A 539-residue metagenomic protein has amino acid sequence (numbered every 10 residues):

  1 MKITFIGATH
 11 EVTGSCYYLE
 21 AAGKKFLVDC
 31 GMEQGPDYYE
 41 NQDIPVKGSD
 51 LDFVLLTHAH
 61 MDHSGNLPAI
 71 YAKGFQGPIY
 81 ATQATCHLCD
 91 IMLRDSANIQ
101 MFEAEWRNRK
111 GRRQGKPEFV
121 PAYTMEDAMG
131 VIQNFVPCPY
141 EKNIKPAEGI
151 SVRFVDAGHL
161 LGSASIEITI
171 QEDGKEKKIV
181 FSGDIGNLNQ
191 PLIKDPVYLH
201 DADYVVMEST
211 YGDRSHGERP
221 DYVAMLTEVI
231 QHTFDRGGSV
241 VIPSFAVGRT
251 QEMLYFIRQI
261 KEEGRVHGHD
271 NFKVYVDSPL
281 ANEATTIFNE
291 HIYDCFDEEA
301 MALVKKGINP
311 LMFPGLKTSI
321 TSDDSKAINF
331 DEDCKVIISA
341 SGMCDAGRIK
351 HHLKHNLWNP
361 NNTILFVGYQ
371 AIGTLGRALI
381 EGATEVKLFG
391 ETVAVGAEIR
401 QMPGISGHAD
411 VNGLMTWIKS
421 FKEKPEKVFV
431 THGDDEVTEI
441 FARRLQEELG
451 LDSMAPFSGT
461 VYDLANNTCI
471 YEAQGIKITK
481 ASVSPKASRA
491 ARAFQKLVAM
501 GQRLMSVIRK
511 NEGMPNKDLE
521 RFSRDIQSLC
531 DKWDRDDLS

Functional and structural regions predicted by a protein language model:
M1-L55, S64, Y71-E252, F256-K273: His/Asp/Glu-rich metal-coordinating catalytic cores of metallo-dependent phosphodiesterases/hydrolases acting on
Q100-E105, I292-K306, K387, I470-R492: A polyampholytic, Gly/Pro-enriched intrinsically disordered region
I150-F154, I287-C295, M415, A465-K477: Short, surface-exposed amphipathic charged segments that create phosphate/polyanion-binding patches used for binding
P191-V206, I292-A300, Q370-G396: Short, compositionally biased "basic patch" segments
V229-L375, V386-F389, K422, V437-E439 (+3 more regions): Hard-cation-handling environments
N359, D434-T479: C-terminal, active-site-flanking charged/polar segments
K387-I418: Generic long, charged, amphipathic alpha-helical segments
G459-D518: Charged, amphipathic alpha-helical linkers/stalks
